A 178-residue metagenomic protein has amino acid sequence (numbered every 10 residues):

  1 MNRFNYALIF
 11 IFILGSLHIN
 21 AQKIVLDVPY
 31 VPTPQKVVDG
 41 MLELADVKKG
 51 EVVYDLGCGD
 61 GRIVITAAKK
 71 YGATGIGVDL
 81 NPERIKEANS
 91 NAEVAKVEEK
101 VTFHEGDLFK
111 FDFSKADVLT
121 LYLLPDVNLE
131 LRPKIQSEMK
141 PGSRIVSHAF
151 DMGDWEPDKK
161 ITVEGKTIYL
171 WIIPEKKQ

Functional and structural regions predicted by a protein language model:
A7-S16: Bacterial N-terminal signal peptides
L17-K48: Class I SAM-dependent transferase core
G50-G59: Conserved class I S-adenosyl-L-methionine
G61-I65: Glycine-rich SAM-binding Motif I of class I
T74-D79: Conserved SAM-binding motif I beta-strand of class I
P82-K115: S-adenosyl-L-methionine
F113-E130: A short SAM/SAH-binding and catalytic strip from SAM-dependent methyltransferases
D126-Q178: C-terminal substrate-binding/active-site "lid" region of AdoMet-derived donor-dependent transferases
